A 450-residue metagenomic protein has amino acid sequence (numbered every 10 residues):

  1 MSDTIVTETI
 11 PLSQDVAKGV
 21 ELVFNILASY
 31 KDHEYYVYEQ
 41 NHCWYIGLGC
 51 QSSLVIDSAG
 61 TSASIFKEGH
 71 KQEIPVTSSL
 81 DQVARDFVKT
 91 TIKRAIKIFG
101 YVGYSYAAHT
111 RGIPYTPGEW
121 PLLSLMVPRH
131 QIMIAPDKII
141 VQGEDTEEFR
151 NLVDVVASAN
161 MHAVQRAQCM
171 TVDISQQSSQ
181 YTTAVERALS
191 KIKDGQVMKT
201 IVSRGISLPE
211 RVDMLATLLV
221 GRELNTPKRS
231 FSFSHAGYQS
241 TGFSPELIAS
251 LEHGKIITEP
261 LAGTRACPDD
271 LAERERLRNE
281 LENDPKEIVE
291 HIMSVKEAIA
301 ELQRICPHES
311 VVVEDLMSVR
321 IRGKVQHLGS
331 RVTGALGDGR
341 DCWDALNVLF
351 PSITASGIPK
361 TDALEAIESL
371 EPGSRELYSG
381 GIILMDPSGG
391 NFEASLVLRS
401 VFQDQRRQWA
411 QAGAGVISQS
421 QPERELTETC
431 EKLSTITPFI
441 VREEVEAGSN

Functional and structural regions predicted by a protein language model:
M1-S64, E68: An N-terminal JmjN-like helical accessory module and its immediate linker preceding a catalytic domain
S2-V6, P11-S13, I74-P75, P136-V156 (+2 more regions): Cytosolic ligand/metal-binding cores
D32-Q40, K97-F99, M198-T200, P227-S234: A short, Trp-centered hydrophobic/proline-enriched beta-strand micro-motif
E39-T91, I248-G254, V312-D315: A cross-family signal for N-terminal binding/gating loops and helix N-caps that shape access to the active site
Y45-A59, M126-Q131, T200-V289, Q303-S310 (+2 more regions): An anion-binding catalytic pocket shared by soluble metabolic enzymes
G69-Q72, V76-L208, Q403, S434-S449: Non-catalytic accessory segments adjacent to catalytic cores
G100, I132, G195, A249 (+4 more regions): A residue-level signal for conserved active-site and pocket-lining positions in enzyme catalytic cores
L328-N450: Conserved hydrophobic core element of enzyme catalytic domains
